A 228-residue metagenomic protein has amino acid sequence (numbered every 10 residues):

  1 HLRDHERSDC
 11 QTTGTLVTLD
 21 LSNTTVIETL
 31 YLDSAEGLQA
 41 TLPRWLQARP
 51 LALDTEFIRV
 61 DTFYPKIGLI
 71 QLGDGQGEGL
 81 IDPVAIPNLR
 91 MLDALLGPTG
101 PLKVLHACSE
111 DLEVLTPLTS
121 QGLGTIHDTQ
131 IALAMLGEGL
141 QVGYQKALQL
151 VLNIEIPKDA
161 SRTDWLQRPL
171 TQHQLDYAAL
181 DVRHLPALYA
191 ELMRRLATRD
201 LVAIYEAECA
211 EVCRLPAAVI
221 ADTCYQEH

Functional and structural regions predicted by a protein language model:
H1-H228: DEDD superfamily 3′-5′ metal-dependent exonuclease/proofreading module
